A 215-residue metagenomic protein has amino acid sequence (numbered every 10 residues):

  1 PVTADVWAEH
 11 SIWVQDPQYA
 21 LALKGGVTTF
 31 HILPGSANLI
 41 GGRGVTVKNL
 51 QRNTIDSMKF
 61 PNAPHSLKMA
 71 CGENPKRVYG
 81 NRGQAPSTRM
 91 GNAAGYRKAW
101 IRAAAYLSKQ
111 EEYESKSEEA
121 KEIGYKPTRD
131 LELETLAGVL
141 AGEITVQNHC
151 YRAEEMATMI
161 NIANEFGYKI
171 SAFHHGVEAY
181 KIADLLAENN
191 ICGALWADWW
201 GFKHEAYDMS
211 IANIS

Functional and structural regions predicted by a protein language model:
P1, D130, C150-T158, A179-I191 (+1 more regions): Short, composition-biased local secondary-structure segments
P1-A20, A206: Aromatic/His-enriched, Gly/Pro-containing loop or helix-boundary segments that lie immediately adjacent to catalytic
P1-E9, N53, K68-A70, P75-V78 (+1 more regions): Active-site gating loops and adjacent loop-to-helix segments of metal-dependent hydrolytic enzymes
T3-V6, T145, D184-S215: His/Asp/Glu-enriched, well-ordered alpha-helical/loop segment that forms or immediately abuts the divalent-metal
E9-H10, C150, F173, H204-E205: Residue-level marker of alpha-helix boundaries and capping positions
S11-Q15, E132, E155, E178-A179 (+1 more regions): Amphipathic coiled-coil/heptad-repeat helices and related helical stalk/stem segments that mediate oligomerization
Q18, L23-H174, I182: Polyanionic/metal-chelating signatures
R52, H175-V177, A197-F202: Short, acidic/turn-prone active-site loops that include or flank metal/cofactor- and phosphate-binding residues
